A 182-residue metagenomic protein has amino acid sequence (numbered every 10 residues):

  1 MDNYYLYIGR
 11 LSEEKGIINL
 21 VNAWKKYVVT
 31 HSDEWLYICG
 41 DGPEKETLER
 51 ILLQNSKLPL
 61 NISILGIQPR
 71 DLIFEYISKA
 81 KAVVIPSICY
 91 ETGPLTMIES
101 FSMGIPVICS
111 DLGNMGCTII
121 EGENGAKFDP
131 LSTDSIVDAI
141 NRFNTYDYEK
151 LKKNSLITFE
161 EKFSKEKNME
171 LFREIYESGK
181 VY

Functional and structural regions predicted by a protein language model:
M1-K15, N19-K25, Y37: Conserved donor-binding/catalytic core segment of Leloir-type glycosyltransferases
E49-D71: Nucleotide-activated donor-binding/catalytic signature segment of Leloir-type glycosyltransferases, i.e., the conserved
I67-Q68, E75-A80: Short alpha-helical donor nucleotide-sugar binding micro-motif in glycosyltransferases
S78-T92, I105: Acidic donor-binding loop of glycosyltransferase active sites
M97, P106-C109: Short hydrophobic beta-strand element within catalytic cores of glycosyltransferases and related nucleotide-activated
E121-G122, A126-T133, N141-Y148: Conserved acidic donor-binding segment of nucleotide-sugar-dependent glycosyltransferases
R142-T145, K165-Y182: C-terminal alpha-helical cap of glycosyltransferases
E149-K162, N168-E174: A short, well-ordered alpha-helix in the C-terminal region of glycosyltransferases
